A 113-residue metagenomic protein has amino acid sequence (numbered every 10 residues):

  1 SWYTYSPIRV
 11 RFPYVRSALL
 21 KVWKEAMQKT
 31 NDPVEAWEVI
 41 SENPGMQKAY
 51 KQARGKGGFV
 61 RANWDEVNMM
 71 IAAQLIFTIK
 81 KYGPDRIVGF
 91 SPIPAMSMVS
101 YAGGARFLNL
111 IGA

Functional and structural regions predicted by a protein language model:
S1-A113: N-terminal export/assembly segments and adjacent metallocofactor-ligating motifs of anaerobic energy-metabolism
